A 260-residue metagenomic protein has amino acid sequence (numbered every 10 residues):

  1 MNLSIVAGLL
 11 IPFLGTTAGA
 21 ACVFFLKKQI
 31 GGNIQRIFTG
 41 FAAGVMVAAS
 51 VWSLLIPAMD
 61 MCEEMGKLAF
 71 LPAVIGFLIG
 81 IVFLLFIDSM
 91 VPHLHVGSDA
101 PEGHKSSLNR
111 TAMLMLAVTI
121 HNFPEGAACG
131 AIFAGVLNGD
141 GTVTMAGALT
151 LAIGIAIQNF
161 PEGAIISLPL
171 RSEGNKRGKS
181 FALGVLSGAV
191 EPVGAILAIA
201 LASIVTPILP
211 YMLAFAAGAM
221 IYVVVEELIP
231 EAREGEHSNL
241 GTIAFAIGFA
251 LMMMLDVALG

Functional and structural regions predicted by a protein language model:
M1-G260: Intrinsically disordered, metal-sensing/regulatory segments
